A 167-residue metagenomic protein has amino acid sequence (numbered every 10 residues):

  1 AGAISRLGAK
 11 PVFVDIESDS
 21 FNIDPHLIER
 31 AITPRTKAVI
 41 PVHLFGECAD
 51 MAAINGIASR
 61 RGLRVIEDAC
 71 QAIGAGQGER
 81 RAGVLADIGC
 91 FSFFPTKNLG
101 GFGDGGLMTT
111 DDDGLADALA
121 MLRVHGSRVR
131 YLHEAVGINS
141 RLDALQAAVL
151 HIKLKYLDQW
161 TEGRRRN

Functional and structural regions predicted by a protein language model:
A1-A69, G76: PLP-dependent aminotransferase-like
S20-N22, R80, G114: Residue-level signal for well-ordered, solvent-exposed loop/turn and beta-edge residues enriched in charged/polar side
E29-A31, I57, R81-L85, M108: Short, hinge-like loop/turn segments at secondary-structure boundaries
A72-G78, L85-N167: Active-site region of PLP-dependent enzymes
